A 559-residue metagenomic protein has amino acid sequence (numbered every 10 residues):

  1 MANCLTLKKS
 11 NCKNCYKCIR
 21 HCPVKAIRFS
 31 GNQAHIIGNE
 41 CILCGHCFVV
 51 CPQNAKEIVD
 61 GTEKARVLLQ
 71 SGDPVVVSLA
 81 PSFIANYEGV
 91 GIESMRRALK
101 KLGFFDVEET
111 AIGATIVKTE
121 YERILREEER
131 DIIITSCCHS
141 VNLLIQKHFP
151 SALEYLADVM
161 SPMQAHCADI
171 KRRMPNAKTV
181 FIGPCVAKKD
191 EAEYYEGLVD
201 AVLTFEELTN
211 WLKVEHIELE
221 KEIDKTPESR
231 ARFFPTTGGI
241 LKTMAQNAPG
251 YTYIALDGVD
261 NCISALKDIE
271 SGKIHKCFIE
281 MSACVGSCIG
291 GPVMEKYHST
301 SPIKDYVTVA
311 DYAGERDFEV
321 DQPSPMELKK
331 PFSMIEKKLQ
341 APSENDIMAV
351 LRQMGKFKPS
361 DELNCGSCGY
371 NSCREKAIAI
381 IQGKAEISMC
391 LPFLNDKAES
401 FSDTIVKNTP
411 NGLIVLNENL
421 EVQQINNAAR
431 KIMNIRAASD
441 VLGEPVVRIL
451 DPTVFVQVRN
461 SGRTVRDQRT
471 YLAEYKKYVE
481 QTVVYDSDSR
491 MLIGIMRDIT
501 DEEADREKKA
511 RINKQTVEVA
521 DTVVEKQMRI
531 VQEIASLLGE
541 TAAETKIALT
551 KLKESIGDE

Functional and structural regions predicted by a protein language model:
C4-K9, K13-I37, I42, H46-T62 (+2 more regions): Iron-sulfur cluster-binding cysteine motifs and their immediate structural context in ferredoxin-like electron-transfer
V59-K338, P342-L351, N371-I378: Iron-sulfur-associated redox domains of electron-transfer enzymes in respiratory and anaerobic energy metabolism
I387, L391-N408, D505-I512, V523: Short, charged amphipathic alpha-helical "coupling" segments at sensory-output junctions in signaling proteins
K397-K431: Sensory modules in modular signal-transduction proteins
R430-L450, R511: PAS and related sensory helical modules
P452-D501: PAS-family sensory/regulatory modules and their coupling/dimerization elements
Y485-I530: Sensory coupling linkers of modular signal transduction proteins
R511-E559: Signal-transducing coiled-coil/dimerization helices and immediately adjacent hinge/linker segments that couple sensory
